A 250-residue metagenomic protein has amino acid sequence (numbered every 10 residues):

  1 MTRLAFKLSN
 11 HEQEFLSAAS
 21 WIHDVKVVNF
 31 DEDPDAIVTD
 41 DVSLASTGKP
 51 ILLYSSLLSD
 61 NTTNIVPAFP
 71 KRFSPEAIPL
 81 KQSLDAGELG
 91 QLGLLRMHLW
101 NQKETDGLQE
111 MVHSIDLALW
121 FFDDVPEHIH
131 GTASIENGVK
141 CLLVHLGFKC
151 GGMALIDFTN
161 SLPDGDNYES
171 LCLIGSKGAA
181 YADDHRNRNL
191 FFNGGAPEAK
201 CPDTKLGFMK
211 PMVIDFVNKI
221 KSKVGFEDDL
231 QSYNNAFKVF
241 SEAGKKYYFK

Functional and structural regions predicted by a protein language model:
M1-R3, S17-W21, D33-L44, I51-L52 (+3 more regions): C-terminal helix-rich "cap/oligomerization" subdomain common to oxidoreductases
A5-H11, V38-S43, L53-L57, F69-P70 (+2 more regions): Structural motif
Q13-I22, I115: Short, aromatic/basic amphipathic alpha-helical patches
K26-E32: Interaction modules related to DNA damage response and DNA replication/repair
G48-E104: A contiguous active-site-proximal alpha/beta segment in oxidoreductase catalytic domains
A77, S114-I115, M209-V217, F240: A general structural signal for well-ordered alpha-helical segments in protein cores
H98-Y168: Rossmann-like dinucleotide-binding domain that binds NAD(P)(H)
C150-I214: NAD(P)-dinucleotide binding in Rossmann-like oxidoreductases
